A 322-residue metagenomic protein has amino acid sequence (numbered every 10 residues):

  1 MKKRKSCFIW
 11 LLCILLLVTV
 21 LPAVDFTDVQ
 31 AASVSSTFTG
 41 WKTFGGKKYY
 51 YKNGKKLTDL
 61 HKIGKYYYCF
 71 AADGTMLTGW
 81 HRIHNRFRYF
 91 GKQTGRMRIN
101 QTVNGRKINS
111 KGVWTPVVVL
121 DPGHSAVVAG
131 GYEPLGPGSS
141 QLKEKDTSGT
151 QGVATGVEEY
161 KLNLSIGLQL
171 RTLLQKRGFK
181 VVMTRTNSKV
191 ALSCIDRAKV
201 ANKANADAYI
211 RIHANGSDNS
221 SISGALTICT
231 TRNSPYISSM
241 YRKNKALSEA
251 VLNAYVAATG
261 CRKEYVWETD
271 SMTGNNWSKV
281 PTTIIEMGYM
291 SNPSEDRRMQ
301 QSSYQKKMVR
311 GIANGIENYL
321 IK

Functional and structural regions predicted by a protein language model:
R4-P116: Extracellular adhesion/carbohydrate-binding repeat motifs centered on closely spaced tryptophans
V113-A198, A204: Active-site histidine-acidic residue metal-binding/catalytic motifs, centered on HxH/HExxH-like signatures
G131-A154, S217-K245, A250: A short, glycine/acidic-enriched catalytic loop
V157-S165, A191-I195, S238-A246, M299-K307: Soluble non-cytosolic domains of exported or imported proteins
L168-K180, N202-D207, A214, L252-C261 (+2 more regions): Sec-exported extracytoplasmic/periplasmic mature domains
C194-D207, M272-S278: Mature extracellular/periplasmic domains of secretome proteins
R211-N219, I228-T231, K263-K322: Active-site-adjacent mobile loop/cap segments within catalytic or ligand-binding domains
M240-E268: Active-site-adjacent substrate-binding region of metalloamidase/peptidase-like peptide-processing proteins
